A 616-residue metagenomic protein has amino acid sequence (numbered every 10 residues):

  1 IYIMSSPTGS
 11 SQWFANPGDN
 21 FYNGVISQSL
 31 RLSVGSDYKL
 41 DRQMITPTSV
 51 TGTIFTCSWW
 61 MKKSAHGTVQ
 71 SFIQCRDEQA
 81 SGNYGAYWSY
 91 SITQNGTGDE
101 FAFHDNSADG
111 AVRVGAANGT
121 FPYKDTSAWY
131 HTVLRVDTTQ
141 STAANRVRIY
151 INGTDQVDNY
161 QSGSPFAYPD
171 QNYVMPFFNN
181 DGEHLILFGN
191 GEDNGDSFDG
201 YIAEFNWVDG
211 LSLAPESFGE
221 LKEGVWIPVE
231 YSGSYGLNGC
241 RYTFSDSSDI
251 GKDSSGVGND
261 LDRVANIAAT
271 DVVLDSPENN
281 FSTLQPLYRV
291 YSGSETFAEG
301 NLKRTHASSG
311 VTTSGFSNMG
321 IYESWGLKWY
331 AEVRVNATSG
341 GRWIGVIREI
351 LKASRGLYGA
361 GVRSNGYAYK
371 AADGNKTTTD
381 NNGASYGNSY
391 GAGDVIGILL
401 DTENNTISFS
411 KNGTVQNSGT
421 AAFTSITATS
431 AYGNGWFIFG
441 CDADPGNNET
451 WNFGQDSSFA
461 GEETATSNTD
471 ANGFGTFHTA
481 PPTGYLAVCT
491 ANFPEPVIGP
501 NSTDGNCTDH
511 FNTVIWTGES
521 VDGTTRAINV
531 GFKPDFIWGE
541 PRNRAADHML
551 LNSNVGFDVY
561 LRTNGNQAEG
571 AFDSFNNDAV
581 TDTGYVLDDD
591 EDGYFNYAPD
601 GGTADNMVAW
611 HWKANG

Functional and structural regions predicted by a protein language model:
I1-D19, D99: Short, intrinsically disordered N-terminal pre-domain segments
N16-S33, I45-S49: Non-catalytic extracellular/lumenal binding modules and the flexible linkers that connect them in large secreted
I26-D41, S64-H66, N83-H131, R135-S141 (+6 more regions): Surface-exposed molecular-recognition determinants
T51-T56, D535: Beta-strand-rich domains and repeat architectures in extracellular enzymes and scaffolds, especially beta-propellers
F55-K63, V333: Extra-cytoplasmic beta-strand recognition segments
V69-R76, Q156: Local beta-strand/beta-hairpin segments that build beta-sheet-rich folds
I344: Active-site region of the double-stranded beta-helix
